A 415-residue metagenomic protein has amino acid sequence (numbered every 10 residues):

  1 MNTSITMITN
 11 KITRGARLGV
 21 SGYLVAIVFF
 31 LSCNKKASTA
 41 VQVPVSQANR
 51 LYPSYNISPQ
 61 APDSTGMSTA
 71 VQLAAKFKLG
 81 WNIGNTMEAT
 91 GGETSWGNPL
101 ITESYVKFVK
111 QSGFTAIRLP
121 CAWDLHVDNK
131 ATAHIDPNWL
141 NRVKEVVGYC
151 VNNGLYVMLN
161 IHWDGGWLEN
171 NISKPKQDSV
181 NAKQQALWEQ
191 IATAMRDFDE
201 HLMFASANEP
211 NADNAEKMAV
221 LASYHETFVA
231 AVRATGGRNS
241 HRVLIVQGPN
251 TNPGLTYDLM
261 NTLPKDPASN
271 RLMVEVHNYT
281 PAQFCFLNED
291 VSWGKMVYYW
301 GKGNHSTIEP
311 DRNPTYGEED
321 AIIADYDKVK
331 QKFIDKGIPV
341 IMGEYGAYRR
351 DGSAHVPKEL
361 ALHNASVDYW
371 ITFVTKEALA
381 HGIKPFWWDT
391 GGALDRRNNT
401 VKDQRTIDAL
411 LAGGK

Functional and structural regions predicted by a protein language model:
M1-A16: N-terminal secretory signal peptides that target proteins for export/translocation
T3, F284-N288, G352-A354, R397-N398: Short conserved micro-motifs at the rims of enzyme active sites and ligand-binding pockets
S21-F30: Bacterial N-terminal signal peptides
F30-L51: Bacterial Sec-dependent N-terminal signal peptides
Y52-V243, Q247-D258, T390, L394 (+1 more regions): Active-site mouth of glycoside hydrolases
I83-I101, N129-I135, I172-S179, Q283-E319 (+1 more regions): Acidic/histidine-rich helix-loop elements that form or flank divalent-metal/phosphate-binding sites at the catalytic
A182-E318, D327-Y348, A380-H381: Active-site region of glycoside hydrolase catalytic domains
E319-T400: Substrate-binding cleft of secreted/luminal carbohydrate-active enzymes
